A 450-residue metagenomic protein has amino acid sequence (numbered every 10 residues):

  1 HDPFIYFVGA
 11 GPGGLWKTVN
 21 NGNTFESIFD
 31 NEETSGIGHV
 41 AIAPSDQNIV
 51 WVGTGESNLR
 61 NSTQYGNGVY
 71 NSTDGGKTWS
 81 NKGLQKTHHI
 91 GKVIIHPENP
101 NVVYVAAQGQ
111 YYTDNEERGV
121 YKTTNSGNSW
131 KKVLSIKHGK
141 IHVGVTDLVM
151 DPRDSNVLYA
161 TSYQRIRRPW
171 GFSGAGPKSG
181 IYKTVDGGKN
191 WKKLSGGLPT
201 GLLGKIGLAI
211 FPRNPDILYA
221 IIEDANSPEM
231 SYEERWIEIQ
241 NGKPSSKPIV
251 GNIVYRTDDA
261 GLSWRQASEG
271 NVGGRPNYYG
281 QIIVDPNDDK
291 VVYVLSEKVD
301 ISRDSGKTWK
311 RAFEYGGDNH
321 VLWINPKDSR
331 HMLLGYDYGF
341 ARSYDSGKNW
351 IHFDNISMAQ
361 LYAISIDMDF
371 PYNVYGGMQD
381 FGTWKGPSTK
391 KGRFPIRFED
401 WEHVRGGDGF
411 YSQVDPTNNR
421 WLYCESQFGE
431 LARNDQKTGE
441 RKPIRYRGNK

Functional and structural regions predicted by a protein language model:
H1-K450: Beta-propeller blade termini and top-face loops
